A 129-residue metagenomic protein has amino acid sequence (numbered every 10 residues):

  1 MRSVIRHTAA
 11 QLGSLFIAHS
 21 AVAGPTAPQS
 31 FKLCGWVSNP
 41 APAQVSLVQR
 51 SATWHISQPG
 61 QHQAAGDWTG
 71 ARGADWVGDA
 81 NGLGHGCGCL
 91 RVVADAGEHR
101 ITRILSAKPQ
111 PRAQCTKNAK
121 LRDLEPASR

Functional and structural regions predicted by a protein language model:
M1-I5: N-terminal secretory signal peptides that target proteins for export/translocation
H7-T8, G35: Short helix-onset patch at the extreme N-terminus, typifying the N->h transition of secretory signal peptides
A9-H19: Bacterial N-terminal signal peptides
V22-P25, A127-R129: Basic/polar N-terminal segments that are highly enriched at the extreme N-terminus, encompassing both cleavable
G24-A80: N-terminal secretory signal peptides
T69-R129: Beta-strand-rich cores of mature extracytoplasmic or soluble domains
